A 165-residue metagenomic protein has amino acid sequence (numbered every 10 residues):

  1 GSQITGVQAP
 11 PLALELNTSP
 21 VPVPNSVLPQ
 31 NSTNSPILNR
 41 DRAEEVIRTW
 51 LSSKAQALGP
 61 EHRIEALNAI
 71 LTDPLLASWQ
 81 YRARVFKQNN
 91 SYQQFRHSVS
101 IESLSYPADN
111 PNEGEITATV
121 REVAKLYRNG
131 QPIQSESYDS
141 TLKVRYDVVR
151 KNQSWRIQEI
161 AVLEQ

Functional and structural regions predicted by a protein language model:
G1-L28: Amphipathic, hydrophobic N-terminal targeting peptides for secretion and organelle import
Q3-T5, P111-Q165: Exposed beta-sheet edge and beta->alpha loop/turn motif
V27-H97: Core segments of small alpha/beta cavity-forming domains
I47-R48, L71-P74, E102-L104, G114-A118 (+1 more regions): N-terminal, helix-rich and Lys/Arg-enriched segments in bacterial and organellar proteins
S53-K54, E102-L104, R145: Generic recognition of flexible, low-complexity loop/linker segments
S91-Q94, Y106-A108, E136-Y138: Generic marker of residues within folded, mature protein domains
V99-D109: Short amphipathic beta-strand and strand-loop transition segments with alternating hydrophobic
